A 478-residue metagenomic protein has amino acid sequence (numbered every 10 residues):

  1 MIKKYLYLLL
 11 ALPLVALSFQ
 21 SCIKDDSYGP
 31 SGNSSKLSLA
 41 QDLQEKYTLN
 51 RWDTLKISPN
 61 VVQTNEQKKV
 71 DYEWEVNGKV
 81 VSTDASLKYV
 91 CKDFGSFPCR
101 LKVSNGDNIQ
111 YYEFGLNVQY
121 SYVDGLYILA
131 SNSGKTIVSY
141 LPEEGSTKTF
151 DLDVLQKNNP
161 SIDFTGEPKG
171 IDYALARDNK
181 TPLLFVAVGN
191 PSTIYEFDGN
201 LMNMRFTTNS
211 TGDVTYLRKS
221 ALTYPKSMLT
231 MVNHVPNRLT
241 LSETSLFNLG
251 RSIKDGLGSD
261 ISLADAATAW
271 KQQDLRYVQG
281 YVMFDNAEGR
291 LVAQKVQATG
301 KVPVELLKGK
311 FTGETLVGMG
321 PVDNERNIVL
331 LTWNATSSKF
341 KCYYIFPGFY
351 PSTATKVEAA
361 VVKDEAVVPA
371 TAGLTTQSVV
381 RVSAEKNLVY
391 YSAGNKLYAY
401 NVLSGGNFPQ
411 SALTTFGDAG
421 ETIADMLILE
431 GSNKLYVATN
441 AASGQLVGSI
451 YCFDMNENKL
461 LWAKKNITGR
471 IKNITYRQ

Functional and structural regions predicted by a protein language model:
M1-L49, G106-Y120, L126: Bacterial Sec-dependent N-terminal signal peptides
T48-N65: A short beta-strand segment in extracellular, disulfide-stabilized domains
Q63-E73: Solvent-exposed loop segments of extracellular immunoglobulin-like
E73-C91: Surface-exposed, flexible coil segments in extracellular/virion-facing regions
R100-L101: Hydrophobic/tyrosine-rich beta-strand signature of extracellular beta-sandwich/beta-rich modules, prominently
G115-G145: An edge-strand/N-cap motif at the start of beta-rich repeat modules
L201-N395: Acidic, serine/threonine- and glycine-rich low-complexity intrinsically disordered segments that serve as flexible
T439-Q478: Blade-level signature of beta-propeller repeat domains, shared across WD40, Kelch, NHL, RCC1 and BNR/Asp-box propellers
